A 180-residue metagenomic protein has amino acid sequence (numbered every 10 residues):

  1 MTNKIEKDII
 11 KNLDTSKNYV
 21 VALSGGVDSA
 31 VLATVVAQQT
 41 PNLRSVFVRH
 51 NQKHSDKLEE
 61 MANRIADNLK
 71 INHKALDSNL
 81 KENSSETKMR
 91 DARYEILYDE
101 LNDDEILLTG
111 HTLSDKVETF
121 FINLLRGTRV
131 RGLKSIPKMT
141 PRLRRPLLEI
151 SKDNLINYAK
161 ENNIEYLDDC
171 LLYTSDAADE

Functional and structural regions predicted by a protein language model:
T2-L23, V27-S175: Core alpha/beta nucleotide-donor-binding catalytic domains of modification enzymes
D176-E180: A short, hydrophobic C-terminal helix/tail in secreted or cell-surface proteins
